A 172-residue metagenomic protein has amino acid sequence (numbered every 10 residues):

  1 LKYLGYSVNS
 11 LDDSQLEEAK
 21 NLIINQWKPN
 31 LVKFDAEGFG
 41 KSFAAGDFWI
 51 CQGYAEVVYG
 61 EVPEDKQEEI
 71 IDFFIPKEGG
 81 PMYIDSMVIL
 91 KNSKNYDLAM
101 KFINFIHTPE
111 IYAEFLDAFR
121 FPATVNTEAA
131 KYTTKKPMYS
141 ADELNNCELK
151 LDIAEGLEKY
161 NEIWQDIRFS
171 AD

Functional and structural regions predicted by a protein language model:
L1, K20-I24, G40, A44 (+5 more regions): Non-transmembrane alpha-helical segments in soluble domains of secreted/periplasmic/extracellular proteins
K2-Y3, S7-F74: Ligand-binding pocket segment of bilobal, Venus flytrap-like solute-binding proteins
L11, Q15, L31, D35 (+3 more regions): Extracytoplasmic/periplasmic, Sec-exported soluble proteins
F39-G40, G79-P81: A short acidic, often aromatic-flanked loop/helix-cap motif at beta-alpha or helix-coil junctions that lines enzyme
G80-D85, L90-C147: Mature extracytoplasmic/periplasmic domains
Y132-D172: Extracellular/periplasmic bilobal clamshell ligand-binding domains
